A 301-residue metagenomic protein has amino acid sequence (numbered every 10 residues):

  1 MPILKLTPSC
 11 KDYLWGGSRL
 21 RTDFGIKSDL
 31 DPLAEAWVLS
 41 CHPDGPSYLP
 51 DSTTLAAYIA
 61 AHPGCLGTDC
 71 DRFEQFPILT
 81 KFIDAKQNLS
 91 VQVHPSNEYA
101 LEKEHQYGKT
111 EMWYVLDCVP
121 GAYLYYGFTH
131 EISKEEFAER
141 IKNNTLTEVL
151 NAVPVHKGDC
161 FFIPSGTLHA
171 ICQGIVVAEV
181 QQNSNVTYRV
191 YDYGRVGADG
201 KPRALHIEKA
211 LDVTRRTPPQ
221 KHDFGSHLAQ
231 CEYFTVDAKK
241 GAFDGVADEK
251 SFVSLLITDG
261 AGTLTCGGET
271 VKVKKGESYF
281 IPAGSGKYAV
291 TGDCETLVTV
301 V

Functional and structural regions predicted by a protein language model:
M1-I132, T187, D192-T217, V236 (+1 more regions): Transition-metal
Q75, I83-N88, N97, Y107 (+5 more regions): Ligand-binding loop in jelly-roll beta-barrel domains
E131-N143, E249-T263: Short, basic/aromatic beta-hairpin or loop at an interaction surface
I141-V149, C160-F162, L168-P218: An exposed, glycine/acidic-rich loop-and-rim segment of catalytic or binding clefts
L150-F162, G267-S285: Short acidic-glycine-tyrosine-enriched beta hairpin
P202-G245, K250-F252: Functionally critical, mid-to-C-terminal surface segments that flank or help form catalytic/ligand
K239, G260, G276, T296: Hydrophobic, well-ordered secondary-structure elements that form the walls of internal hydrophobic environments
D244, G260-T265, S278: Short beta-strand segments in beta-sandwich/barrel cores
